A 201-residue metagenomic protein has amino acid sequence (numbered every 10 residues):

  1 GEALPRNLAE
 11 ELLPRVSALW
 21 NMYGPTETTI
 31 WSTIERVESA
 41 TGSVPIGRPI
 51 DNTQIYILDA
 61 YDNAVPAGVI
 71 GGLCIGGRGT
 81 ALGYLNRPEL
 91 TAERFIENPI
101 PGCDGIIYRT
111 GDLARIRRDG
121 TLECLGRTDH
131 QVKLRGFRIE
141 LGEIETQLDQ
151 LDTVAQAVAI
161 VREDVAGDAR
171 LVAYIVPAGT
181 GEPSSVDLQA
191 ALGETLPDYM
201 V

Functional and structural regions predicted by a protein language model:
G1-A18, N52, Y61: Short gly/Ser/Thr-rich phosphate-binding loop of adenylate-forming enzymes
P5-R6, I30, L141: Short, well-ordered alpha-helical microsegments
A18-N21, R36-V201: AMP-dependent adenylate-forming
E27: Conserved lysine of the Walker
T33: Specific aromatic-rich, kink-prone transmembrane helix
